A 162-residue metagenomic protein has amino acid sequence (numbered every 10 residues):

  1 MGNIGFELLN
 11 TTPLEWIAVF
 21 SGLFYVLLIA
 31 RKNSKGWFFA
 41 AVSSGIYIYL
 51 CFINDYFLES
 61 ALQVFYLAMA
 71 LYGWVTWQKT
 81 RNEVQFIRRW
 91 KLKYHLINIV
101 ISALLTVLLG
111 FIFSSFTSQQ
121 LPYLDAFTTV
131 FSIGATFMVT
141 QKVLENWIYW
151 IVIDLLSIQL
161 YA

Functional and structural regions predicted by a protein language model:
M1-K32, W77-R81, R89-A162: Polytopic alpha-helical membrane-helix bundles and their juxtamembrane interface segments in multi-pass membrane
I17, Y56-M69: Individual alpha-helical transmembrane segments in multi-pass integral membrane proteins
L28-V42: Membrane-interface helix-loop junction between the first two transmembrane segments
R31-K35, Y47-L62: Helix-loop junctions on the outward
F38-V42, L58-V64, W147-V152: Hydrophobic alpha-helical membrane segments of integral membrane proteins
A40-Y49, L124-F131: Internal transmembrane alpha-helices of multipass membrane proteins
N54, Y66, V84-R89: Interfacial loop at the N-terminal end of multi-pass membrane proteins
V64-R81: Membrane-water interface of transmembrane alpha-helices
